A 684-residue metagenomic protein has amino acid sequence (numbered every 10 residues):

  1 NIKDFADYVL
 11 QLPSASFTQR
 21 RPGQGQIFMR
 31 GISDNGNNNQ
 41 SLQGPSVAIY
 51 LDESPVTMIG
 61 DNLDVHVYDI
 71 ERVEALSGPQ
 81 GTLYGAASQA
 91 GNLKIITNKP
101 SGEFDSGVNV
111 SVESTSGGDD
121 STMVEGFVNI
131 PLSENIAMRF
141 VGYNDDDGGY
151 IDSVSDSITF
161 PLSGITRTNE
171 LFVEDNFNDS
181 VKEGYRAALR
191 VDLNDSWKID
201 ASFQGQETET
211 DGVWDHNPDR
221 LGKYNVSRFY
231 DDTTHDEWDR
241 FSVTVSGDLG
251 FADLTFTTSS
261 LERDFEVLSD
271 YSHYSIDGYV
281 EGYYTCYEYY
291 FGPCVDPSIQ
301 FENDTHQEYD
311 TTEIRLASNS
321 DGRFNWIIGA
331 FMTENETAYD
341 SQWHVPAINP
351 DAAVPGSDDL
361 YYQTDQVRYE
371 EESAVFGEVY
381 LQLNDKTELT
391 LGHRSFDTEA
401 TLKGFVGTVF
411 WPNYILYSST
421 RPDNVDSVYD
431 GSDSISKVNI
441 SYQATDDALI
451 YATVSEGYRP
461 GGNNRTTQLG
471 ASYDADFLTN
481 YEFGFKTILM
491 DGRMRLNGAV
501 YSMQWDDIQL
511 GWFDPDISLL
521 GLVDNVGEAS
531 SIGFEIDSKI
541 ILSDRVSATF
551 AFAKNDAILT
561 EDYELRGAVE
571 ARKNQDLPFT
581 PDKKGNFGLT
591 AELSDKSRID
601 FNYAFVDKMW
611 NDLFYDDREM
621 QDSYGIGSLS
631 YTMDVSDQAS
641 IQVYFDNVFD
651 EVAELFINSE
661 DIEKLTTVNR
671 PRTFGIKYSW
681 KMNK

Functional and structural regions predicted by a protein language model:
Q26-F28, Y50, A75, S88-V110 (+1 more regions): N-terminal periplasmic accessory domains that precede and gate Gram-negative outer-membrane beta-barrel machines
N39-Q40, S46-V47, D52-P79, G126: Short acidic/polar hinge/loop motifs at secondary-structure boundaries that mediate gating or recognition
S116-D211, E237-D239, Q307-T312, A317-T333 (+5 more regions): Transmembrane beta-barrel wall of Gram-negative outer-membrane proteins
E125, T244-S272, Q443, D447-R459 (+4 more regions): Membrane-embedded beta-barrel scaffold of Gram-negative outer-membrane proteins
N129, N303-Q307, T311-G329, N335 (+3 more regions): Conserved C-terminal beta-signal and adjacent last beta-strands/turns of outer-membrane beta-barrel proteins
R167-I327, T333-N335, R495-L496: Outer-membrane beta-barrel domain signature, strongest for Gram-negative TonB-dependent receptors and also present
R190-D195, L316-N319, A330-T333, Q366-M503 (+3 more regions): Structural signature of Gram-negative outer-membrane beta-barrels, strongest in the C-terminal barrel of TonB-dependent
I327, D385-L389, S502-Q504, D524-F614 (+1 more regions): Gram-negative outer-membrane beta-barrel transporters
